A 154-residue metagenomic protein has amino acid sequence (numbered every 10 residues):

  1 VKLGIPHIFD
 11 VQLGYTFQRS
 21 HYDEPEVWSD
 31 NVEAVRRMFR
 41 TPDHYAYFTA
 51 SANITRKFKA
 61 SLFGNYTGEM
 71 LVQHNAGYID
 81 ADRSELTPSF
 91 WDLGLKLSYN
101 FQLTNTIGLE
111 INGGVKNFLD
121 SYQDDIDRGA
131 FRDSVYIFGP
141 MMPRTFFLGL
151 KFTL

Functional and structural regions predicted by a protein language model:
V1-N75: Gram-negative outer-membrane beta-barrel transporters
G4, G14, A60, G64 (+4 more regions): Small side chains
G4-P6, T41, N53, L86-P88 (+2 more regions): Surface-exposed coil/turn segments at beta-strand junctions on protein surfaces, enriched
V11, F48, L95-L97, L148-L150: Membrane-embedded beta-strands of outer-membrane beta-barrel proteins, especially the hydrophobic/small aromatic
W28-R37, I79-E85, D133-F138: Extracellular loop and loop/strand-boundary signature of outer-membrane beta-barrel proteins
P42-A46, S89-L93, I107, M142-F146: Residues that define the transmembrane beta-barrel architecture of outer-membrane proteins
G68-Q73, Y99-L154: C-terminal beta-signal and adjacent terminal beta-strands/loops of Gram-negative outer-membrane beta-barrel proteins
E85-D92, L154: Outer-membrane beta-barrel transmembrane domain signature
